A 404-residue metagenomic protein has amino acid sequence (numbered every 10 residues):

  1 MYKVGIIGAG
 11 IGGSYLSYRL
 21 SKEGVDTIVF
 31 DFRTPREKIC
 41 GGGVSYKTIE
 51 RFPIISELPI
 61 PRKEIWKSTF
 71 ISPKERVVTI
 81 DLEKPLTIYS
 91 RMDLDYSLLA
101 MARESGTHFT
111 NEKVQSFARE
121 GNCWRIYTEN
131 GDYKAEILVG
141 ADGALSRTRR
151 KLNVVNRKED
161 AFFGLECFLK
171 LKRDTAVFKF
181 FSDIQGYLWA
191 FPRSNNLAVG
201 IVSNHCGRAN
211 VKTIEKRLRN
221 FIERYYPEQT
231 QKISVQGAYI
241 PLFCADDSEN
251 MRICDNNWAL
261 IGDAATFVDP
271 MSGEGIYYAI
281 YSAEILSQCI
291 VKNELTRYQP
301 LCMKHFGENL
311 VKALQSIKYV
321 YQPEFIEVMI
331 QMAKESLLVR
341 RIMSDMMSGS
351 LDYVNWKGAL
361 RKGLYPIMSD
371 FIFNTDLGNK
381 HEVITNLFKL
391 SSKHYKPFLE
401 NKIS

Functional and structural regions predicted by a protein language model:
M1-G10: Beta1/beta-strand and adjacent pyrophosphate-binding region of the FAD-binding site in flavoprotein oxidoreductases
V4, V25-T27, L138: Hydrophobic anchor at the start of a short beta-strand that flanks the dinucleotide cofactor-binding loop
A9, M101-Q231: Predominantly flavin-linked oxidoreductase catalytic cores and closely associated redox partners
G13: N-terminal Rossmann-fold NAD(P) dinucleotide-binding loop
S21-C40: Glycine-rich FAD pyrophosphate-binding loop
G43-S97: A conserved beta-strand/loop capping segment in the N-terminal third of enzymes that catalyze redox or closely related
S116, A209-C289, L295-Q299, K312: FAD/FMN-dependent oxidoreductases across multiple families
Q288-S404: C-terminal helical "tail/cap" subdomain of flavin- and related membrane-associated enzymes
